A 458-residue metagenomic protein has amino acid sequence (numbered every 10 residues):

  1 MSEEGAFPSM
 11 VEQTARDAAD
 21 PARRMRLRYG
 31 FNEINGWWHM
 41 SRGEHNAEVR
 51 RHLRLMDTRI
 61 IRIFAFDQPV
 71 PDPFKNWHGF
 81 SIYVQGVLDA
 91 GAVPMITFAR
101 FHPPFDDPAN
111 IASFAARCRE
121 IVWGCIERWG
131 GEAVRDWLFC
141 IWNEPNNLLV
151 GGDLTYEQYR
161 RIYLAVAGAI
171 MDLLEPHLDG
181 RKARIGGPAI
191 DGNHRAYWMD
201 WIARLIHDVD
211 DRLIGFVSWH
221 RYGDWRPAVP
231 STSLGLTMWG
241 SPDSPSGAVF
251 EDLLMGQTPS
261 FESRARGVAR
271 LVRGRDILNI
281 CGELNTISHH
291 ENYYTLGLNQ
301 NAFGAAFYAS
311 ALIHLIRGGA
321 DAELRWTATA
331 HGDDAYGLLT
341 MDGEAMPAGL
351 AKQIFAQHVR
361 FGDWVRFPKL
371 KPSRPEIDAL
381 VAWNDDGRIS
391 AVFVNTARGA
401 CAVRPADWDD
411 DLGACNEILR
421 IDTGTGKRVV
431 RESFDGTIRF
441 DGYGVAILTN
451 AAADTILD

Functional and structural regions predicted by a protein language model:
S2-W123, G130, C140, N146 (+1 more regions): N-terminal substrate-binding region of glycoside hydrolase catalytic domains
L27-E33, T58-F66, P94-F98, W137-I141 (+6 more regions): Structural recognition of the beta-strand scaffold that forms the well-ordered cores of secreted hydrolase catalytic
H39-L53, A196-H207, A305-L312: Short, acidic/polar
Y83-A90, D107-I141, Q158-H177, A196-V217 (+1 more regions): An active-site-proximal structural segment forming one wall of the substrate-binding cleft that immediately precedes
Q158-F303: Noncatalytic carbohydrate-binding groove/subsite architecture in carbohydrate-active enzymes
C281-D378: Aromatic/acidic polysaccharide-binding cleft in carbohydrate-active enzymes
P372-L412, Y443-I447: Carbohydrate-binding surface patches
V430-D458: C-terminal beta-strand-rich structural cap/linker in extracellular carbohydrate-active enzymes
